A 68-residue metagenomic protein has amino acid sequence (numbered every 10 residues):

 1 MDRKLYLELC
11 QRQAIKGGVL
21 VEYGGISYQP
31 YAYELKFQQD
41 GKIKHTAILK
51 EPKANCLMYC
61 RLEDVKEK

Functional and structural regions predicted by a protein language model:
M1-K16: Mixed-charge, Lys/Arg-rich low-complexity intrinsically disordered regions
R3, D64-K68: Mixed-charge, Lys/Arg-enriched low-complexity segments
I15-V65: Acidic, low-complexity, intrinsically disordered interaction modules
